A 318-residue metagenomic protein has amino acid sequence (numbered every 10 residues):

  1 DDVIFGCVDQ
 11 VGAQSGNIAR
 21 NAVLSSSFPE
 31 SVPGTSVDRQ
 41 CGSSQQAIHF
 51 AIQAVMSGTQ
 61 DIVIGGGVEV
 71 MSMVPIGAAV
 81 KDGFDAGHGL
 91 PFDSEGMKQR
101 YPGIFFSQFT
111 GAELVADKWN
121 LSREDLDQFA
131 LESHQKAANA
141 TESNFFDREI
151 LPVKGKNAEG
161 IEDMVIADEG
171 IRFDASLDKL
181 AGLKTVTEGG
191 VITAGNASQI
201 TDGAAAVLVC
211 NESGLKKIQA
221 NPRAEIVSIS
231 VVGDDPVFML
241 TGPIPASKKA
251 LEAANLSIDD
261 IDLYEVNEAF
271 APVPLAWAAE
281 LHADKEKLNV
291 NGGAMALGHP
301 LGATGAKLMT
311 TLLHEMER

Functional and structural regions predicted by a protein language model:
D1-S26, E30-P33, C41, L114-R123 (+5 more regions): Conserved active-site "lid/cap" helical segment
V3-D61, P102-F109, D174-Q199, E280-K307 (+2 more regions): Conserved catalytic cysteine-centered active-site region of acyl-thioester-dependent Claisen-condensing enzymes
I18-A22, A47, Q108-V115, L131-K136 (+4 more regions): Short, well-ordered amphipathic alpha-helical segments that serve as non-catalytic structural scaffolds within diverse
R39-E69, A116-F145, A206-S213, P300-R318: Active-site-proximal alpha-helical scaffold in enzymes
I62-V115: Flexible glycine-/small-residue-enriched beta->alpha junction loops that bind anionic phosphate/pyrophosphate groups
E113, V227-A296: Active-site pocket-lining segment
D117, A175-T241, P245, E252-A254 (+2 more regions): Condensing-enzyme catalytic core mediating Claisen C-C bond formation in acyl metabolism
D125-K217, E280, K285-K287: N-terminal extracellular/periplasmic Venus flytrap/periplasmic-binding protein-like
